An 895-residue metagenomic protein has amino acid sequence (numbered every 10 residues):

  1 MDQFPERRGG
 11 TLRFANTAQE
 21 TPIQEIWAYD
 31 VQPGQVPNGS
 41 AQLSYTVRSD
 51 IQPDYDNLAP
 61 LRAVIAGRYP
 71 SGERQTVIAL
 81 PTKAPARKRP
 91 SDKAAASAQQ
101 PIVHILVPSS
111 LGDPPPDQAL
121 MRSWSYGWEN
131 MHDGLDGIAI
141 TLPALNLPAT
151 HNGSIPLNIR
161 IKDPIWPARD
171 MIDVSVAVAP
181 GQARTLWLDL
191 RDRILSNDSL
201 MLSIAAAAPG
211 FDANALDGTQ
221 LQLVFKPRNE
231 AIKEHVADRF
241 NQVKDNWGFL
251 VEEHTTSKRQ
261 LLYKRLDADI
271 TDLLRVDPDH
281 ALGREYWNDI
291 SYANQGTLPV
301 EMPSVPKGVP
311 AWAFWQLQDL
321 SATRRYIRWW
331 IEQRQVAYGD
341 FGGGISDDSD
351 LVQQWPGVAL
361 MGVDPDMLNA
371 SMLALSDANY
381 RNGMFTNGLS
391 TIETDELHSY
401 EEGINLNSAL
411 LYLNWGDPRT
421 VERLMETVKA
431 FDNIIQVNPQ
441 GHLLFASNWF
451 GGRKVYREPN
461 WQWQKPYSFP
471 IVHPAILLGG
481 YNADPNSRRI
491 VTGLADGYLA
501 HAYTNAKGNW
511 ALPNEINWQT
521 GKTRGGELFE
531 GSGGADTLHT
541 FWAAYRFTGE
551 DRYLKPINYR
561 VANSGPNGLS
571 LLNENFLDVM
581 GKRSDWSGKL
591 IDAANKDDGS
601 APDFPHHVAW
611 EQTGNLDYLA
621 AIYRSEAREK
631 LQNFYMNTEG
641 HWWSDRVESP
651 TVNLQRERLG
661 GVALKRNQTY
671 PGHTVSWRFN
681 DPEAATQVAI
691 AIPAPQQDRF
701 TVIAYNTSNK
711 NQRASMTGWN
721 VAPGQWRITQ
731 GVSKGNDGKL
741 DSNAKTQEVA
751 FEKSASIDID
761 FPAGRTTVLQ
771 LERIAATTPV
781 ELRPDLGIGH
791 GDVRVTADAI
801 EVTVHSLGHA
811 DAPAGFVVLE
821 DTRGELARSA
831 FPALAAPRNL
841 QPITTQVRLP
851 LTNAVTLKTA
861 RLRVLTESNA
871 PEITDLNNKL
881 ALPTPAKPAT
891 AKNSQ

Functional and structural regions predicted by a protein language model:
M1-E230: Extended, solvent-exposed polar beta/coil surface segments
N16, V702-S708, V804-G808: Asparagine-centered strand-capping/turn motif at beta-strand->loop junctions
D56-N57, I65-R68, G72, I159-I161 (+3 more regions): Glycan-recognition and catalytic cores of secretory/periplasmic carbohydrate-active enzymes
D136-I138, D698-F700, Q712-A714, D798-V802: Structural beta-strand segments of beta-rich domains
W166, S175-A183, E748-K753, I759-A763 (+1 more regions): Short proline/glycine- and polar residue-rich coil/turn motifs
G568, A775-Q895: Extracellular/luminal regions of secreted and cell-surface proteins that mediate adhesion/ECM remodeling
Y705-P723: Surface-exposed beta-strand/loop patches in extracellular or lumenal glycoproteins
K745-L782: C-terminal beta-strand-rich structural cap/linker in extracellular carbohydrate-active enzymes
